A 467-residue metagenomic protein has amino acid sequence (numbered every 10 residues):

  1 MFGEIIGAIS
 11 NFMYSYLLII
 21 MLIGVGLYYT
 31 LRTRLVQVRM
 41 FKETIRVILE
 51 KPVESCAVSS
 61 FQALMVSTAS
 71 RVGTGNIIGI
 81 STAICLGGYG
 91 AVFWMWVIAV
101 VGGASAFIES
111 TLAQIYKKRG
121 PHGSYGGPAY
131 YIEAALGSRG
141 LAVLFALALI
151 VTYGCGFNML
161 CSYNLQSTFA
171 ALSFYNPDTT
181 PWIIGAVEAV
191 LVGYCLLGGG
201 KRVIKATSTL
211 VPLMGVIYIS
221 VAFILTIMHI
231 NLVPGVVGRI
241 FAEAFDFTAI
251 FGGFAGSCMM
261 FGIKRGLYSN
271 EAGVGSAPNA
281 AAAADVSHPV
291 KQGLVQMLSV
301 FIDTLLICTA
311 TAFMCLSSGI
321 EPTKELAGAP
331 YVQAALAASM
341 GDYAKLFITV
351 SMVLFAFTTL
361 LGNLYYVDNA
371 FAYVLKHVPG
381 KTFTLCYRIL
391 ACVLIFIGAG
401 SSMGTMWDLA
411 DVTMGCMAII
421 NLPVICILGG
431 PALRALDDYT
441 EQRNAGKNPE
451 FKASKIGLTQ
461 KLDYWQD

Functional and structural regions predicted by a protein language model:
M1-T74, I84-A91, G102, C426-D467: N-terminal alpha-helical transmembrane segments of multi-pass membrane transport and channel/translocase proteins
F2, R32-Q37, G75-I80, Y89 (+6 more regions): Transmembrane helix-loop junctions in multi-pass membrane proteins
G7-E43, C85-G123, I302-A310, K345 (+1 more regions): Extracellular loop-to-transmembrane helix junctions
M21-Y28, R32-I45, N164-F169, T180-M228 (+3 more regions): Membrane-interface loop-to-helix entry segments
V25-T30, I98-H122, P128-A129, E133-Y163 (+3 more regions): Helix-loop-helix module between adjacent transmembrane segments
T30, F107-Y116, P121, F223-R239 (+4 more regions): Extracellular/periplasmic helix-exit of transmembrane alpha-helices
L35-S60, T82-I84, G88-V92, A104-L136 (+3 more regions): Flexible loop linkers connecting adjacent transmembrane helices in multi-pass alpha-helical membrane transporters
E54-L86, L112-I115, P121-A129, E133 (+2 more regions): Alpha-helical membrane segments and immediately flanking helix-loop junctions that form or couple to the substrate/ion
